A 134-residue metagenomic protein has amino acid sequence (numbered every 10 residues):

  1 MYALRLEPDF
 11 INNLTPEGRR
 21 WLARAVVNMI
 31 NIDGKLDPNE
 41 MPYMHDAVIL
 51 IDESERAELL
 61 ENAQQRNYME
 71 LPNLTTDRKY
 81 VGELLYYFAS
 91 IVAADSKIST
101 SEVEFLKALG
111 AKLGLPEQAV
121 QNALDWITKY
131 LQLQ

Functional and structural regions predicted by a protein language model:
M1-Q134: Small-residue-enriched hydrophobic alpha-helices in membranes
